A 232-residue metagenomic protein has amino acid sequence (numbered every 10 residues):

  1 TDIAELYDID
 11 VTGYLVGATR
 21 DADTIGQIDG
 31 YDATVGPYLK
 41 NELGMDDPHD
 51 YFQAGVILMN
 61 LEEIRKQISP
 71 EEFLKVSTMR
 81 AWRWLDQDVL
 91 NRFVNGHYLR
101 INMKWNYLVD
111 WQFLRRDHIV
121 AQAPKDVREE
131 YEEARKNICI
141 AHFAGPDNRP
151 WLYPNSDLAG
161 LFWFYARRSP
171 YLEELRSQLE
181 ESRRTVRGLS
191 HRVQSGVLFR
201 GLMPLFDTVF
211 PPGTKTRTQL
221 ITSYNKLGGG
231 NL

Functional and structural regions predicted by a protein language model:
T1-G30, L58-M59, R65: GT-A fold catalytic core of metal-dependent nucleotide-sugar glycosyltransferases, centered on the diacidic
I3, G36, Q87: Generic structural marker for isolated residues within well-ordered, non-membrane alpha-helices of soluble domains
I3, N41-E42, A123-R128: Short alpha-helical segments and helix-capping/turn motifs at coil-helix boundaries
Y7-V11, V35, L74-V76: Glycine-rich, phosphate-binding/catalytic loops in enzymes
D8, P48-H49: Short secondary-structure boundary/capping segments
G13-N41, L152-P170: A short, conserved beta-to-alpha structural element at the edge of catalytic cores that scaffolds binding
V35-P48, E71: Short, flexible, basic/aromatic active-site loop/helix in glycosyltransferases
D47-P48, A54, M59-L232: A glycosyltransferase accessory/donor-loop signature
